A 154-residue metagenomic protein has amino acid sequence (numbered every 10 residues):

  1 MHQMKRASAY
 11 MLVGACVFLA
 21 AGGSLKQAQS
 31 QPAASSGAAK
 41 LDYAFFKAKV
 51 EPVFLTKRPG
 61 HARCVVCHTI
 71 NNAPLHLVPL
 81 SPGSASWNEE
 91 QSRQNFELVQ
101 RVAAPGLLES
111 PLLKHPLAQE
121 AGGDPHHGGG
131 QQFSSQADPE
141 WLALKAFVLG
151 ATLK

Functional and structural regions predicted by a protein language model:
M1-K5: N-terminal secretory signal peptides that target proteins for export/translocation
A7, C16, Q131: Alpha-helical and His/Cys-centered functional microenvironments
A7-S8, Q29: Intrinsically disordered, low-complexity repeat segments enriched in small/polar residues
S8-A9, V148: Sequence-pattern detector for short linear motifs and compositional/periodic biases rather than a specific fold
Y10-A20: Bacterial N-terminal signal peptides
G22-K154: Aromatic- and Gly/Pro-enriched helix-to-coil junctions and flexible linker segments
